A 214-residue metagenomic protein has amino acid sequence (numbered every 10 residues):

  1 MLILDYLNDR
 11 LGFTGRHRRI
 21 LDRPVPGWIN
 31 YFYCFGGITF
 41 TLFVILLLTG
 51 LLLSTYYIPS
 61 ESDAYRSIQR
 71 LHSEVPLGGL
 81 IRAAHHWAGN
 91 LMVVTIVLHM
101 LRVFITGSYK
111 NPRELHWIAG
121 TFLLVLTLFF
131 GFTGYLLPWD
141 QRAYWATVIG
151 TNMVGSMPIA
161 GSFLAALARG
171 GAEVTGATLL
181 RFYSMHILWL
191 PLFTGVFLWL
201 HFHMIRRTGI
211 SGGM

Functional and structural regions predicted by a protein language model:
M1-M214: Membrane-embedded alpha-helical bundles that constitute the cytochrome b-like, heme-associated redox core of multi-pass
